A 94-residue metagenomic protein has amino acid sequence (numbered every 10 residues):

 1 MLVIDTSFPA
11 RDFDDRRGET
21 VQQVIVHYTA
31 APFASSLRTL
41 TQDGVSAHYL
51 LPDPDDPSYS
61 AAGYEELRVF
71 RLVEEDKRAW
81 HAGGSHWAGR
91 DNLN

Functional and structural regions predicted by a protein language model:
L2-N94: Active-site-adjacent loop/helix surface patches within enzyme catalytic domains that shape the substrate-binding cleft
